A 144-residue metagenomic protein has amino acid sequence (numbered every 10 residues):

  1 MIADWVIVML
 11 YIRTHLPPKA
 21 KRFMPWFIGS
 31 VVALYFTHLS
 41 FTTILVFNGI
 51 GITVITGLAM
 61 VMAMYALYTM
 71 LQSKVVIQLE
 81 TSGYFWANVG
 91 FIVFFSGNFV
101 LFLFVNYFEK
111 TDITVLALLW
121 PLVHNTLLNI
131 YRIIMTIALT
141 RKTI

Functional and structural regions predicted by a protein language model:
M1-I144: Terminal, non-globular segments
